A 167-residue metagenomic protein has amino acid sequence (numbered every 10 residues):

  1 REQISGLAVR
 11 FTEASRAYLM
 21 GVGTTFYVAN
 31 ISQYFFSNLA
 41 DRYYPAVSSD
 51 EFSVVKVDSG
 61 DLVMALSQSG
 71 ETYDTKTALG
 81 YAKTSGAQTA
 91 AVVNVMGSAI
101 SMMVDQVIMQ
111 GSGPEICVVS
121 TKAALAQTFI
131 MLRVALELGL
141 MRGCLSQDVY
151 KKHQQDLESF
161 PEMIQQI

Functional and structural regions predicted by a protein language model:
R1-E13, I167: A short, well-structured juxtamembrane/interface segment
T12-S159: Glycine-rich phosphate-binding loops that contact phosphosugars or nucleotide phosphates
S159-I167: Accessory alpha-helical/coil subdomains and C-terminal extensions that flank or cap enzyme catalytic cores
